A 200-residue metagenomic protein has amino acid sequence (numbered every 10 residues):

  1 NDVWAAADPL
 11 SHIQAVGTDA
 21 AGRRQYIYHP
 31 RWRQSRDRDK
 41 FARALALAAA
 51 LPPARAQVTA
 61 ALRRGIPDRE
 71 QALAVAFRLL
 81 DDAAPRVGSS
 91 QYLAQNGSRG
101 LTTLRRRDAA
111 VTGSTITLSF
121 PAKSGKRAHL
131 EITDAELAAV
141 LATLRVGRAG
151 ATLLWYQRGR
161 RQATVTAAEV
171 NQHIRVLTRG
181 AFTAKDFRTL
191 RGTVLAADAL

Functional and structural regions predicted by a protein language model:
N1-T103, R107-L200: A positively charged, amphipathic N-terminal helix/segment that binds anionic biomolecules
